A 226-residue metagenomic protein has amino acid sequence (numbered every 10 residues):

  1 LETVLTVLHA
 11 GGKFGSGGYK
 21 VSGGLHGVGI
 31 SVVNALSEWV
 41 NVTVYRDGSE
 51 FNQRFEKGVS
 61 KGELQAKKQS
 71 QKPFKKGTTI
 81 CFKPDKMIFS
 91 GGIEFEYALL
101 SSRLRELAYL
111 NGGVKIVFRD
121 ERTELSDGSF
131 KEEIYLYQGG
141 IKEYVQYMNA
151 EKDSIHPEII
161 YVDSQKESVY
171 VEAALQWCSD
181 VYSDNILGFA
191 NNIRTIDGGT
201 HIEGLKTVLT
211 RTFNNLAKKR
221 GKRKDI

Functional and structural regions predicted by a protein language model:
L1, V7, G11-G140, Y144: GHKL-type ATPase core
T6, G17-K20, C178-V181, N185: Short, functionally important structural connectors and interaction interfaces within domains
A98, R105-L107, G113, V117-I226: GHKL/Histidine-kinase-like ATPase module
